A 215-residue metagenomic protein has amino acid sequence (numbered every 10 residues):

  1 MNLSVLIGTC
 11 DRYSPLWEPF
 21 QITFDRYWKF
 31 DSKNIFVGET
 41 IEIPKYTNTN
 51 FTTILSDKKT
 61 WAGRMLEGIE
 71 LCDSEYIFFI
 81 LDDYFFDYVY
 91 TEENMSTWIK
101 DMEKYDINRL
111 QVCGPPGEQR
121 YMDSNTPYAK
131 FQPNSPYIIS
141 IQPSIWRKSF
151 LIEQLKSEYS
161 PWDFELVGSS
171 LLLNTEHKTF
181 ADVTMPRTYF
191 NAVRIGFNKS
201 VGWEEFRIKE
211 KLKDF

Functional and structural regions predicted by a protein language model:
M1-A62, G68-Y76: N-terminal anchoring/stem segment of glycosyltransferases
C10-Y13, T40-I43, D83-F86, P115-Q119 (+1 more regions): Short, solvent-exposed loop/turn segments at secondary-structure junctions
E18, T91-I99, P161-V167: Well-ordered, non-membrane alpha-helical segments in soluble/globular domains
I35-F36, I77-F79, N108-C113, I145 (+1 more regions): A structural signal for short, well-ordered beta-strand segments and their strand-loop junctions that often border
E75-F85: Short beta-strand-to-loop acidic/aromatic patch adjacent to the donor-nucleotide binding site
Y88-E118: Conserved donor-nucleotide/metal-binding helix-loop-beta segment in metal-dependent transferases, i.e., the alpha-helix
M122-P136: Short, flexible, basic/aromatic active-site loop/helix in glycosyltransferases
I138-F206: Catalytic core and acceptor-binding pocket of nucleotide-sugar-dependent glycosyltransferases
